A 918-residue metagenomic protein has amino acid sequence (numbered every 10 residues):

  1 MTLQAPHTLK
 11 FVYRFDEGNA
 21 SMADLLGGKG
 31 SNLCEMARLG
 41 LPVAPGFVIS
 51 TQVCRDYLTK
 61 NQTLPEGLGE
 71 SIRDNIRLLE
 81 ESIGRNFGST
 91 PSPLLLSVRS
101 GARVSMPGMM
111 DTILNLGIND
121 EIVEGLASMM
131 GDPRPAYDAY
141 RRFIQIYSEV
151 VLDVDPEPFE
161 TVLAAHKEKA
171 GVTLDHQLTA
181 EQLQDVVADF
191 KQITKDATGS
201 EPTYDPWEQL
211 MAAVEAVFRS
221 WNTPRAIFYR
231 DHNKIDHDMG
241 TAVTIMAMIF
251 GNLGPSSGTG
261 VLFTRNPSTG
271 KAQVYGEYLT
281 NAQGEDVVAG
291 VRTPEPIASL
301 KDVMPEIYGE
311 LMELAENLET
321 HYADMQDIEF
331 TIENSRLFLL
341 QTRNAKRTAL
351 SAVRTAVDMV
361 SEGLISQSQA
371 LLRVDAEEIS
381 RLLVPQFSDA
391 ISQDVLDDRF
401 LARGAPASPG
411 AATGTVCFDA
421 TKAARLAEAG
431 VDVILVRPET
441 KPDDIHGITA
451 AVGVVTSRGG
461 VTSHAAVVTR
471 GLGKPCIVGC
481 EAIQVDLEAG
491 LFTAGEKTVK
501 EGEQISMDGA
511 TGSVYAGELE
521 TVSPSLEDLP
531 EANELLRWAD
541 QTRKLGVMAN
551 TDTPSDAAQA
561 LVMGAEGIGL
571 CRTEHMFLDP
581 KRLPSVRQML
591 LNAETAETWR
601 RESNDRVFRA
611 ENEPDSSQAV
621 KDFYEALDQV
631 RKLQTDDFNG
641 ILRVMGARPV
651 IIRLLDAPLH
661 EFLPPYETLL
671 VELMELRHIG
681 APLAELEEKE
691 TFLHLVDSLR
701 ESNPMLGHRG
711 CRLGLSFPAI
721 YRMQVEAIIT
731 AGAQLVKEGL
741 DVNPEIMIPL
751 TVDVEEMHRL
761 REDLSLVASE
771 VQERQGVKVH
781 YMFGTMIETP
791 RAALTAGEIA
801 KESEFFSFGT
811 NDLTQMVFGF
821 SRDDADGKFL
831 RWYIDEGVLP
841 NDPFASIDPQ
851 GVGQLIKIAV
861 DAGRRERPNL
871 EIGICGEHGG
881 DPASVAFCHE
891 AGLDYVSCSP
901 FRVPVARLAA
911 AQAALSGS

Functional and structural regions predicted by a protein language model:
T2-L396, T421, V431-I434, K441-D443 (+9 more regions): Nucleotide/phosphate-binding sheet-loop regions of phosphoryl- and nucleotidyl-transfer enzymes
F47, S457-G459, V478-E481, C571 (+2 more regions): Short beta->alpha connector loops at strand-helix junctions that form conserved, small/polar/Pro-enriched
R99-S100, L526-E534, W538-S918: Conserved alpha/beta-domain cores
V214, L383-D389, Q393-G414, N533-D552 (+1 more regions): Flexible inter-domain linker/hinge segments
R403-D443, A494-E534: Extended, non-globular alpha-helical segments
V452-R458, C476, G873: A short, small-residue-rich loop immediately preceding and capping a beta-strand
L472-K474: Residues forming the flavin
